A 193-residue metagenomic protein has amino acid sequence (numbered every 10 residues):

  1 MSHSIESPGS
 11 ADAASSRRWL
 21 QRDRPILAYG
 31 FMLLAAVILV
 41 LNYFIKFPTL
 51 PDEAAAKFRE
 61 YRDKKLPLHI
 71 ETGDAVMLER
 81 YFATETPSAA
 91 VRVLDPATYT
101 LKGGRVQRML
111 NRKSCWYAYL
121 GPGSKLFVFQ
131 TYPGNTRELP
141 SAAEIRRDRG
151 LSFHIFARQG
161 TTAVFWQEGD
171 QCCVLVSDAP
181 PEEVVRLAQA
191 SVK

Functional and structural regions predicted by a protein language model:
M1-S15, D23-E53: Single-pass transmembrane signal-anchor helices and their membrane-water interface zones
A28, I38-S114: Juxtamembrane extracytoplasmic segments of single-/few-pass membrane proteins
N42, F47-L50, A55, G121-G123 (+1 more regions): A short, solvent-exposed beta-edge/loop patch
E79-A90, Y132-R149: Short, basic/low-complexity N-terminal boundary segments at the transition from targeting/disordered tails
R105, P133, A179: A broadly conserved detector of short glycine/acidic/proline-rich loop/turn motifs that flank catalytic sites and bind
S114-T136, P140: A short acidic-to-branched-hydrophobic micro-motif
